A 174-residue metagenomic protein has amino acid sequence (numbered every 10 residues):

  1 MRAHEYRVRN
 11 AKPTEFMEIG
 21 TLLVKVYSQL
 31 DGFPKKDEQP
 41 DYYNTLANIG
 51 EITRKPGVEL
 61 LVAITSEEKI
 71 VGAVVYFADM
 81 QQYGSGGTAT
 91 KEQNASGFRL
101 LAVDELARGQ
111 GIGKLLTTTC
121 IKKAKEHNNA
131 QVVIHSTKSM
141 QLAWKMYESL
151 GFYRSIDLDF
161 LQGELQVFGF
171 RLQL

Functional and structural regions predicted by a protein language model:
M1-H4: Eukaryotic N-terminal low-complexity, Ser/Thr- and Lys/Arg-rich leader segments that predominantly function as
K12, K25, Q29, T90-N94 (+2 more regions): C-terminal "cap" of GNAT-fold acetyltransferases
P13-M17, T21-L100, D104, T117-T119 (+2 more regions): Acetyl-CoA-dependent GNAT
G72, G111-G113, G151: Conserved phosphate-binding and hydrolysis motifs of nucleotide-dependent enzymes
D104, L115-V132: Conserved acyl-CoA
D104-L106, Q110, K138-S139: Active-site acidic-Proline motif in GNAT/NAT acetyltransferases
R108, K125, E148: Short polybasic/polar patches that bind polyanions
